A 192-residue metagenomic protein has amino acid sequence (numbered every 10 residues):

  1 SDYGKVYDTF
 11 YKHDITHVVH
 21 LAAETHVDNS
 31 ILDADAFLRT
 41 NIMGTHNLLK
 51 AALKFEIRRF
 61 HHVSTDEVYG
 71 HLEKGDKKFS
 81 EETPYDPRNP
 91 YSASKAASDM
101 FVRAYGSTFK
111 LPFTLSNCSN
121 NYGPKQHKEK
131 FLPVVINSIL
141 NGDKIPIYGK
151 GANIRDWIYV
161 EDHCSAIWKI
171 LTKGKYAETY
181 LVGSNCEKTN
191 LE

Functional and structural regions predicted by a protein language model:
S1, L32, T40-M43, E82 (+5 more regions): Residue-level signal for the nucleotide or nucleotide-sugar donor/cofactor binding architecture
S1-N121: N-terminal Rossmann-like NAD(P)+-binding domain of SDR-like oxidoreductases, especially those catalyzing
K5, N47-A51, W157, D162-S165 (+1 more regions): Conserved mid-core alpha-helix of short-chain dehydrogenase/reductase
L21, F101, V134, A166-K169: Generic recognition of well-ordered alpha-helical segments
L38-N41, Y91, I136, G183 (+1 more regions): Amphipathic, non-transmembrane alpha-helical scaffold segments
A52, G106, I139, I170-L171: Hydrophobic pocket-lining residues that define ligand/cofactor binding sites across diverse proteins
A96, T114, N121-V134, N141-D143 (+5 more regions): Glycine/proline-rich active-site loop of Rossmann-fold NAD(P)-dependent oxidoreductases
